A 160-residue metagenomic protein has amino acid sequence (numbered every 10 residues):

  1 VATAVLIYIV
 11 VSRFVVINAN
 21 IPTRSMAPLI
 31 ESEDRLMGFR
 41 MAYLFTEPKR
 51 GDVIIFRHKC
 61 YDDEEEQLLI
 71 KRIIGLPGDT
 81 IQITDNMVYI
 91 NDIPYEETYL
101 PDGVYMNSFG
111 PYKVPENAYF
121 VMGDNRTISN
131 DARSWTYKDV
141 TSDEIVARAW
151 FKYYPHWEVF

Functional and structural regions predicted by a protein language model:
V1-L68, V140-F160: Protein maturation boundaries and topogenic segments
A42-L44, C60-D62, I81-Q82, V88 (+1 more regions): Solvent-exposed loop/turn segments at secondary-structure junctions within structured extracellular/periplasmic domains
E66-I93: Mid-length scaffold segments of soluble, non-membrane domains
I90-N107: PP2C/PPM family metal-dependent serine/threonine protein phosphatase catalytic domain, recognizing the conserved
G123: Phosphate/adenylate-binding glycine loop and adjacent helical scaffold
I128-Y137: Active-site loop architecture of trypsin-fold serine endopeptidases
